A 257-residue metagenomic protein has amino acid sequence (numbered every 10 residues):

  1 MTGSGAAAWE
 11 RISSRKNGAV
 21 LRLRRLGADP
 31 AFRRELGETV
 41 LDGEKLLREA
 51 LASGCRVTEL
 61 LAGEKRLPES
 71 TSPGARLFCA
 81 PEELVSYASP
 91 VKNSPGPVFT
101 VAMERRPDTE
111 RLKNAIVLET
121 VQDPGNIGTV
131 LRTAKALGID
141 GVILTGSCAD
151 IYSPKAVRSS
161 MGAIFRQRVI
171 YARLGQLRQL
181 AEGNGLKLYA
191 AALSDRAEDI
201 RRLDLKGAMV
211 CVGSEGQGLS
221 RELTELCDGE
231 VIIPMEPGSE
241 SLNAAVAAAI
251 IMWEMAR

Functional and structural regions predicted by a protein language model:
M1-P124: Arg/Lys-rich RNA-binding interfaces used to dock onto structured RNA substrates
I12, T39, E119-T120, T145-G146 (+4 more regions): Glycine- and other small-residue-rich loops at beta-strand/loop junctions that grip anionic moieties
G43, Q122-V130, S241-A247: Amphipathic alpha-helical repeat scaffolds
A52, A102-S194: RNA substrate-binding interface of SAM-dependent RNA methyltransferases
K65-R66, E82-V85, S147-A149, E215-Q217 (+1 more regions): Short, acidic/turn-prone active-site loops that include or flank metal/cofactor- and phosphate-binding residues
F99, A136-L137, I151-F165, R221-R257: Structured adenosyl-cofactor binding patch, chiefly the S-adenosyl-L-methionine
A190-S239: Active-site/ligand-binding-proximal alpha/beta "capping" segment
